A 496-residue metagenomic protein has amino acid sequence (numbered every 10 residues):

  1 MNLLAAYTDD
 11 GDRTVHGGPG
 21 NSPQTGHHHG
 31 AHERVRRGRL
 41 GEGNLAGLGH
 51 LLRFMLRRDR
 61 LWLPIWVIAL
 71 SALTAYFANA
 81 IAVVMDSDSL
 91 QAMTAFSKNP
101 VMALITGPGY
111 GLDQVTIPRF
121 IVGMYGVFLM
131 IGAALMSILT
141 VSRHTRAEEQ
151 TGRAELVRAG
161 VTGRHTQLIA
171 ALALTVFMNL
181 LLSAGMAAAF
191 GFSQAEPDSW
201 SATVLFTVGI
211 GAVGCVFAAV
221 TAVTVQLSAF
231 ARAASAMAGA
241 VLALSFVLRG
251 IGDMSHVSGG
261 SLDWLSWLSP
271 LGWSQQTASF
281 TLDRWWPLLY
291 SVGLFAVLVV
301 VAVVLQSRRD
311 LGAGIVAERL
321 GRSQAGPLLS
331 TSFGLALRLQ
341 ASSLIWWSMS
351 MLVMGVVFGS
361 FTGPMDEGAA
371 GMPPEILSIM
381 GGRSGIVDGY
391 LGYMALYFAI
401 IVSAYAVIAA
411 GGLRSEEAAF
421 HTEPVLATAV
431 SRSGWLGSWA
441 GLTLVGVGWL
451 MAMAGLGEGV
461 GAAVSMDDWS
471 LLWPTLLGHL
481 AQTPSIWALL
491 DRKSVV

Functional and structural regions predicted by a protein language model:
N2-E33, G38, I81-L112, L244-V301 (+2 more regions): Terminal transmembrane helical anchor/hairpin motif
L3, A72-M85, A133, L174-A202 (+1 more regions): Transmembrane-helix bundle segments that line or gate the permeation/cavity pathway in multi-pass membrane proteins
A6-Y7, I65-L70, I131, S137 (+2 more regions): Alpha-helical transmembrane segments of multi-pass membrane transporters/translocases
R13-G17, G26-G30, R36, A173-A229 (+1 more regions): Secretory targeting signals
L61-L104, L129-A134, M237-I251, S343-D366 (+2 more regions): Hydrophobic alpha-helical transmembrane segments of multi-pass membrane transport/permease proteins
F120-R146, M186, G389-L413: Long, hydrophobic alpha-helical segments
S142-F177, A410-G446: Helix-loop-helix units of permease transmembrane domains in multi-pass membrane transporters, especially ABC
V495: Conserved small/polar residues in nucleotide/adenosyl-binding loops
